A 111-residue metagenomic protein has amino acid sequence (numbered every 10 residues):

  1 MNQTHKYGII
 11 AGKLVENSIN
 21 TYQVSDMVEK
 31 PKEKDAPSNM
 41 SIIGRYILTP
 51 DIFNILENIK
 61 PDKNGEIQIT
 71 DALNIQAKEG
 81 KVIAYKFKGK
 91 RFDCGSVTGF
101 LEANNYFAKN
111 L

Functional and structural regions predicted by a protein language model:
M1-F107: Unchanged
N110: Catalytic, metal-anchored helix/loop core of enzyme active sites in primary metabolism
